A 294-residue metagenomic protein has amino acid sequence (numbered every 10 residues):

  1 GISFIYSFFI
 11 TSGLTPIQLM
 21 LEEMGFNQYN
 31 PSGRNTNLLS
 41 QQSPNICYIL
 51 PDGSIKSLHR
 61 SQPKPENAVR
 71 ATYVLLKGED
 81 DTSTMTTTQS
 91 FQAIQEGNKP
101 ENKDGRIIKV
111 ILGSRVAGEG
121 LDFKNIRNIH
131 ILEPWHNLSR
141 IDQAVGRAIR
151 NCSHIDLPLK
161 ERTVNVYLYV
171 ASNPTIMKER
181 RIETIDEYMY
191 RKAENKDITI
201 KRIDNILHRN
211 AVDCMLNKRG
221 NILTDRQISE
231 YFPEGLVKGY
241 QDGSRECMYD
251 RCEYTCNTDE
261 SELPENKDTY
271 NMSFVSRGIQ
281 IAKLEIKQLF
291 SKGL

Functional and structural regions predicted by a protein language model:
G1-V110, R115-L294: Helicase-associated low-complexity regulatory tails and linkers flanking the ATPase motor
